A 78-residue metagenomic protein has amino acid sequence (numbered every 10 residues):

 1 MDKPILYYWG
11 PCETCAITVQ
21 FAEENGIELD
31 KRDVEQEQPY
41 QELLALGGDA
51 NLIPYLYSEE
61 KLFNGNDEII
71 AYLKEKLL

Functional and structural regions predicted by a protein language model:
M1-I27: Local sequence-structure signature of Cys/Sec-based thiol-disulfide redox active-site neighborhoods
D2, D30-R32, I69: Replace "small metal-dependent catalytic modules" with "small catalytic or cofactor-binding modules
T14, P39, G65: Short phosphate-engaging motifs
A16, Q20, Q41, A71: Alpha-helical elements of the RecA-like P-loop NTPase motor core of helicases
G26-K31, L62: Conserved beta-strand scaffold positions in the cores of enzyme catalytic domains, especially in NTP/NDP-utilizing
D33-A50: Thioredoxin-like thiol-disulfide oxidoreductase module
G47-L56, N66-D67: Structural micro-motif
S58-L78: Non-catalytic, surface beta->alpha helical segment in thiol-disulfide oxidoreductase systems
